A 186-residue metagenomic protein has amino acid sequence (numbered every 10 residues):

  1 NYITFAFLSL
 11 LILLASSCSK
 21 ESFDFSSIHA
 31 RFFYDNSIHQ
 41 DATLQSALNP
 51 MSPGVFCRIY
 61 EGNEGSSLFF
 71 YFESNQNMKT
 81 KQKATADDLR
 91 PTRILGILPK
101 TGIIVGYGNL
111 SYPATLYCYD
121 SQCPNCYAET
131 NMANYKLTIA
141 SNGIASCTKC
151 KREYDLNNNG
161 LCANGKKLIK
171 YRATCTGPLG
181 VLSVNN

Functional and structural regions predicted by a protein language model:
N1-A6: Bacterial N-terminal signal peptides that target proteins for export
L11, L116, A140-G143: Residue-level signal for mature regions of secreted extracellular proteins and peptides
L13-S17: C-terminal motif of bacterial Sec signal peptides marking the signal peptidase cleavage site
C18-S22: Bacterial signal peptide processing site
F23-L137, K170-N186: N-terminal pre-ligand scaffold of iron-sulfur
C126, C150-K151: Short Cys/His-rich metal-coordination motifs, predominantly Zn2+-binding knuckles/fingers
M132, Y154-N159: Iron-sulfur (Fe-S) cluster-binding segments and ferredoxin-like electron-carrier domains, especially [2Fe-2S]
T138-C150, L161-T176: Short cysteine/histidine-rich metal-coordination sites, predominantly Zn2+-binding motifs
